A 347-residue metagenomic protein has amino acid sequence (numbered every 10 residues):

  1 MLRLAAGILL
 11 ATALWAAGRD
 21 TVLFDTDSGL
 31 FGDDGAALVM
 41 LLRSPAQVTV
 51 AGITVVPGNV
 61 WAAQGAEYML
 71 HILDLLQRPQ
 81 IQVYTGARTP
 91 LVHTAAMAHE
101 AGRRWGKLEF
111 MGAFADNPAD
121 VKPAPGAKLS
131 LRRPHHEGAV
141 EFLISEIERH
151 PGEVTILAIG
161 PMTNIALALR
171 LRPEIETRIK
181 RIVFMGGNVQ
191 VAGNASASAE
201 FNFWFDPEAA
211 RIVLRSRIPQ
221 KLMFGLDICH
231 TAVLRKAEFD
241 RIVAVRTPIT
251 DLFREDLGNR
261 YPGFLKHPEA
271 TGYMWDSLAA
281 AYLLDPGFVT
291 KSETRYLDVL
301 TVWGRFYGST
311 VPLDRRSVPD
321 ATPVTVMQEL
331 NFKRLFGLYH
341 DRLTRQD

Functional and structural regions predicted by a protein language model:
M1-G7: Sec-dependent signal peptide recognition, specifically the positively charged N-region followed immediately by
G7-A16: Hydrophobic h-region of N-terminal signal peptides that target proteins for export in Gram-negative bacteria
G18-D20, L38-Q47, W204-E208, R215 (+1 more regions): Conformational coupling and interaction surfaces
G18-H71, L76-P79, A115-T231, K236: Active-site histidine-anchored catalytic micro-motif
D34-A37, Q64-G65, T94-A96, T310 (+1 more regions): Short, glycine/acidic-enriched capping/hinge loops at junctions between secondary-structure elements
V60-Q64, V92, N188-A192, D298-R315: Short, mixed-charge aromatic SLiMs
M69-I72, E100-G102, F239-R241: Short, hinge-like loop/turn segments at secondary-structure boundaries
I81-S130: Surface-exposed loop and adjacent secondary-structure segments within mature catalytic domains
